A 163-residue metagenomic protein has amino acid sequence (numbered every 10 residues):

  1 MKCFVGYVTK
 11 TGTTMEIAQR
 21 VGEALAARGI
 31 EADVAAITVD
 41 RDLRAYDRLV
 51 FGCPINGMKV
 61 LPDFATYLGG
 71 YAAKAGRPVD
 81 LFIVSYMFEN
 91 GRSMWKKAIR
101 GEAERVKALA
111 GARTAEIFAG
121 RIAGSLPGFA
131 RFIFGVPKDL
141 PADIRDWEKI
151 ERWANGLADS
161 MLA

Functional and structural regions predicted by a protein language model:
M1-F4: Extreme N-terminal starter segment of soluble prokaryotic enzymes
Y7, I37: N-terminal Rossmann-fold cofactor-binding loop
V8-G12: Short polar catalytic/cofactor-binding loops
T13-E16, A24, R28-D33, A45-A163: FMN-binding flavodoxin-like domain, especially the glycine-rich phosphate-binding loop
R20: Hydrophobic ligand-binding cavity/cleft-lining segments
T38-R44: Short amphipathic alpha-helix with an adjacent loop that forms part of the alpha/beta core around
